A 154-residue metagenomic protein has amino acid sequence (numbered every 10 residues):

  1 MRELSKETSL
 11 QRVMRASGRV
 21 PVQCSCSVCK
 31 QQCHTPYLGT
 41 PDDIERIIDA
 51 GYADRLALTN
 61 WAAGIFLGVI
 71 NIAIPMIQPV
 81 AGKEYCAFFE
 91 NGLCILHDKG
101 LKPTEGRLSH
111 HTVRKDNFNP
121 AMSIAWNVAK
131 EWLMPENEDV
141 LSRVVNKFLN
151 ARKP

Functional and structural regions predicted by a protein language model:
M1-P154: Short loop/turn segments that flank or connect secondary-structure elements
